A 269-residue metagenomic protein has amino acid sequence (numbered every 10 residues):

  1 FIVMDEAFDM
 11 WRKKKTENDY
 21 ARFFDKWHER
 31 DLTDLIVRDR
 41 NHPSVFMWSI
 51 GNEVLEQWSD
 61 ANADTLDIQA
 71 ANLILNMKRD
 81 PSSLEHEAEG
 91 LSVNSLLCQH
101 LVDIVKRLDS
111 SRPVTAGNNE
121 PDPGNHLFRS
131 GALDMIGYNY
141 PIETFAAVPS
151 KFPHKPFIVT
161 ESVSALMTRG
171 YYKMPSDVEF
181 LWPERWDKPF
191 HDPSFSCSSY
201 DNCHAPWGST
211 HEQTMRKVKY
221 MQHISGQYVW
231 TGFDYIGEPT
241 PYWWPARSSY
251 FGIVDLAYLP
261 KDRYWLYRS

Functional and structural regions predicted by a protein language model:
F1-S269: Extended substrate-binding grooves/exosites of carbohydrate-active enzymes
